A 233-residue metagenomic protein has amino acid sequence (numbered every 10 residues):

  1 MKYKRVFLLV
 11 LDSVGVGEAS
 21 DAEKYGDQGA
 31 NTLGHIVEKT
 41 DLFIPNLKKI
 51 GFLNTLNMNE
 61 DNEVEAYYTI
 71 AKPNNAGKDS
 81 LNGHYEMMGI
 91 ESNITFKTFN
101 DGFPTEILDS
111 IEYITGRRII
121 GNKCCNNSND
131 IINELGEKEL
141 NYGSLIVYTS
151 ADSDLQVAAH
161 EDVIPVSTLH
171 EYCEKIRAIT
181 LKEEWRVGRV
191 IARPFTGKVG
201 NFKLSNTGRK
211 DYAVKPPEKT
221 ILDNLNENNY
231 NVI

Functional and structural regions predicted by a protein language model:
M1, N75-D79, L135-E139, A178-K182 (+1 more regions): A general structural signal for short secondary-structure junctions and capping/turn motifs
Y3-G17, M87, L225: Beta-strand elements within well-structured catalytic alpha/beta cores of enzymes that handle phosphate/sulfate esters
F7, Y85-E86, S144-I146, G188-V190 (+1 more regions): Structural motif
L8, P45, D109, Y113 (+4 more regions): A broad, structural surface signal
S13-H160, I164-S167, R193, N201: Active-site nucleophile/metal-coordination loop of metallo-enzymes that catalyze phosphate/sulfate and related
A159-H160, S167-V232: Extended, H/D-rich, highly charged conserved domains that either
